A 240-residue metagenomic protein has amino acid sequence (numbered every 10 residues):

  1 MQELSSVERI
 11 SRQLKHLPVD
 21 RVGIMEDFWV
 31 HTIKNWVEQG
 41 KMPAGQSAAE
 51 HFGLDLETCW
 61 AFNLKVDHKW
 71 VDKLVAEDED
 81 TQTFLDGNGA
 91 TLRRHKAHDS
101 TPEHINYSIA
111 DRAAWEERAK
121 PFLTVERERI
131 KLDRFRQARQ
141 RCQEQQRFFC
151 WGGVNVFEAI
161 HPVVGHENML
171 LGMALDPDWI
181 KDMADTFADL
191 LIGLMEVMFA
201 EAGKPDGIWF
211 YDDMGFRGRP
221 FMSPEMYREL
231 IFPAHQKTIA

Functional and structural regions predicted by a protein language model:
M1-M42, T83-L85, R94-H98, R112 (+1 more regions): Active-site loop segments of alpha/beta catalytic cores
P18, H51-E57, A76-D78, E144-Q145: Short, solvent-exposed loop/edge-beta patches enriched in aromatic
E26-F28, T58, D86, E103-S108: Cofactor-binding catalytic cores of oxidoreductases
I33-D72: Segments that shape or occlude catalytic/ligand-binding pockets
W70-A76, D80: A structural signal for short, hydrophobic beta-strand segments that form beta-sheets in beta-rich/all-beta domains
